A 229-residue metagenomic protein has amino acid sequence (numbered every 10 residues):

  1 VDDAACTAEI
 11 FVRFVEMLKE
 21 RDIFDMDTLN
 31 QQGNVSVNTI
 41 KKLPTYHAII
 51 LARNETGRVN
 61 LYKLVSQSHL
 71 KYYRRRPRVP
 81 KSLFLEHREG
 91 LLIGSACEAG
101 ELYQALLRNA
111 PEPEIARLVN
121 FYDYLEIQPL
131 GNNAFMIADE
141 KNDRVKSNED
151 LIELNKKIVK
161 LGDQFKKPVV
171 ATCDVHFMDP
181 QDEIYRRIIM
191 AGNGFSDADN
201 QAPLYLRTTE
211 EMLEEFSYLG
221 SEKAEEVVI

Functional and structural regions predicted by a protein language model:
V1-I229: Phosphodiester-processing cores and adjacent nucleic acid-binding clamps
